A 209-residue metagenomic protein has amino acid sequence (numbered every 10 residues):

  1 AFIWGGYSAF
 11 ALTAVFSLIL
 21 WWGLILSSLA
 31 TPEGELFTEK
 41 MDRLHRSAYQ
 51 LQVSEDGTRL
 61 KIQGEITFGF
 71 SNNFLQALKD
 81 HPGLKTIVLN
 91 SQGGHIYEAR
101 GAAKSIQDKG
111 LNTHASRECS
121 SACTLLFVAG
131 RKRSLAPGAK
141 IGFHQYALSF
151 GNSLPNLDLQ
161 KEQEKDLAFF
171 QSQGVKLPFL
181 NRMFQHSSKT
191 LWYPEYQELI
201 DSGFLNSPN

Functional and structural regions predicted by a protein language model:
I3-E33: Transmembrane alpha-helices and immediately adjacent membrane-cytoplasm interface residues in multi-pass integral
M41-N73: STAS-typified acidic loop motif
V53-I62, G83-T86, Q145-G151: Acidic/histidine-rich, surface-exposed loop or edge segments in extracytoplasmic proteins
I62, I87, F127, L199: Terminal peptide-recognition signature
S71-L78, A99-A103, Q107, T124 (+5 more regions): Extracytoplasmic/secreted envelope proteins and their assembly/folding machinery, especially bacterial periplasmic
G83-E98, N112-E118: Short, glycine-/small-residue-enriched flexible loop/hinge segments at domain edges that mediate gating
Q107, L111-A147: Glycine-rich beta-to-alpha active-site loop
S149-N209: Charged, glycine-interspersed solvent-exposed loop segments at helix/strand-loop junctions that cap or gate access
